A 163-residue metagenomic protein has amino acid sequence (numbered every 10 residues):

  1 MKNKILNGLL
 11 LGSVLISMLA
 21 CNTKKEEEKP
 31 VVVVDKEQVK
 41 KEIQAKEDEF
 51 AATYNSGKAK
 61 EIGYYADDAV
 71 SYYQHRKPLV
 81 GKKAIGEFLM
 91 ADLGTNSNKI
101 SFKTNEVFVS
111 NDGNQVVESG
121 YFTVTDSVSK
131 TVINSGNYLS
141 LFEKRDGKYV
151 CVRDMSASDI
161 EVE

Functional and structural regions predicted by a protein language model:
M1-V31: Bacterial Sec-dependent N-terminal signal peptides
C21-Y64, E163: Short, low-complexity N-terminal intrinsically disordered segments enriched in polar/charged residues
E28, S135-V162: Short beta-strand edge/turn micro-motifs at domain boundaries
F50, E61-I62, A69, G81 (+3 more regions): Hydrophobic pocket/interface hotspot
Y65, S110-D112, R145: Structural motif
A69-V80, D92-N98: A short gly/proline-enriched turn/hairpin at secondary-structure junctions
R76-P78, T123-V124, A157-I160: Solvent-exposed loop/turn segments at secondary-structure junctions within structured extracellular/periplasmic domains
M90-V128: Surface-exposed, charged secondary-structure patches
